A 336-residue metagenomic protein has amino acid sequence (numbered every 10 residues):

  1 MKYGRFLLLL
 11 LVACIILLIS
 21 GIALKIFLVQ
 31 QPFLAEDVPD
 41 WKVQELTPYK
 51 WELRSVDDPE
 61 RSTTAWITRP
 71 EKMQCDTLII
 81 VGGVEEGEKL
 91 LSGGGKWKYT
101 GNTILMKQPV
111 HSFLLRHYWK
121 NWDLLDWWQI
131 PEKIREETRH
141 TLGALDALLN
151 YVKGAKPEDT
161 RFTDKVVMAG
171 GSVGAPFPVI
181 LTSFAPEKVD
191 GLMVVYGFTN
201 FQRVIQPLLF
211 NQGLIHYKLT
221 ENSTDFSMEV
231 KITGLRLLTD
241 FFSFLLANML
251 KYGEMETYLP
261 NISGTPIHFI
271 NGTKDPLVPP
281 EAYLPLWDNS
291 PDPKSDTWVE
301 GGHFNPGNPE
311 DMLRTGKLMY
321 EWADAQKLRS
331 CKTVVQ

Functional and structural regions predicted by a protein language model:
A35-E71: N-terminal cap/lid segment of alpha/beta-hydrolase-fold proteins
P70-T100, L105-Q108, F113-R116: Short, surface-exposed "cap/lid" segments of acyl-processing enzymes
K89, N102-G143: Cap/lid segment of the alpha/beta-hydrolase catalytic domain
G93, P279-D288: Short alpha-helix in the alpha/beta-hydrolase fold that links the catalytic acid
W128-V167: Gly/Ser-rich "nucleophile elbow"/oxyanion-hole loop immediately N-terminal to the catalytic nucleophile in hydrolases
I180-F242, W298: Hydrolase active-site cap/lid region
I262, H268-N271, D275: Short beta-strand/loop motif that positions the catalytic acidic residue of the alpha/beta-hydrolase fold
V299-M312: Histidine-bearing beta->alpha loop at or near hydrolase active sites
